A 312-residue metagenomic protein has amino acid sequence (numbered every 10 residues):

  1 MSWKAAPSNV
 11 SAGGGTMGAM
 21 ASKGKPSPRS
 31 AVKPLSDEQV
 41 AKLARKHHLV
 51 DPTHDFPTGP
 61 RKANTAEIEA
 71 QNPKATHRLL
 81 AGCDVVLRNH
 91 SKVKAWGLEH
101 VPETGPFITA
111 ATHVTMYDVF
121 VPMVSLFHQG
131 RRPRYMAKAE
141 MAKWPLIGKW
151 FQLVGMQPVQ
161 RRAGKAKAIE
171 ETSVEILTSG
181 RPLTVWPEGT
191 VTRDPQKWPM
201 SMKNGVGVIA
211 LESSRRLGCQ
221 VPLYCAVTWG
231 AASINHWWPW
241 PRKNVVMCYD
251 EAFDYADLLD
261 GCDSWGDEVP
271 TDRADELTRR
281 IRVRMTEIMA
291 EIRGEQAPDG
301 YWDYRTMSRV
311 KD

Functional and structural regions predicted by a protein language model:
W3, G13-H54, T58-P60, K167-D312: Non-catalytic C-terminal accessory region of glycerolipid acyltransferases and related lyso-lipid remodeling enzymes
T65-L79: Helix-enriched interaction subdomains in cytosolic or periplasmic regions, typified by TIR/SEFIR signaling/NADase cores
G82-H113: Helix-to-loop junction immediately C-terminal to a conserved catalytic motif
S91, E140, A163-K167, K203: A conditional alpha-helix N-cap/helix-loop micro-motif detector
A95-L98, W144, K167-E170: Structural motif corresponding to alpha-helix initiation and N-cap regions
E99, A139, Q160-R162, V227 (+1 more regions): Residues at the C-termini of beta-strands that transition into short coil/loop
V101-A163: Catalytic core of membrane glycerolipid acyltransferases/transacylases, capturing the structured, soluble-facing
